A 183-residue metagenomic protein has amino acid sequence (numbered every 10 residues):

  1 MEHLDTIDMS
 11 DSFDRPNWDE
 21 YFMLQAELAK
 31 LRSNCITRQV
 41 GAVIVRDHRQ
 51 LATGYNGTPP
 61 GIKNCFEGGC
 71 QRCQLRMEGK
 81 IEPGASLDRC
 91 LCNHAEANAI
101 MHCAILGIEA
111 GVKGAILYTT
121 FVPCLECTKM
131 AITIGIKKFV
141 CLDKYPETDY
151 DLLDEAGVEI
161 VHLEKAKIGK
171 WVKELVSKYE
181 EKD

Functional and structural regions predicted by a protein language model:
M1-D183: Zinc-dependent deaminase catalytic domain
